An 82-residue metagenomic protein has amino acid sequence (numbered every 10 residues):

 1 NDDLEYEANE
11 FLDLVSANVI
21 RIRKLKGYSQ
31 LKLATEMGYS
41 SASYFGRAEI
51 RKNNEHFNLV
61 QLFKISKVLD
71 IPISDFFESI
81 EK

Functional and structural regions predicted by a protein language model:
N1-L25: A short, Lys/Arg-rich alpha-helix, primarily the initiator
N18, S29, N58-Q61, P72: Residues that mark the N-terminal boundary/hinge immediately upstream of a DNA-recognition element
V19, L33-A34, Y44-A48, F76: Conserved hydrophobic/aromatic packing and binding residues within compact polymer-binding modules
G27, R51-K67: Short, basic-rich loop-to-helix N-cap that marks the start of a DNA-contacting helix
Q30-T35, I65: Short alpha-helical "recognition helix" segments of helix-turn-helix
G38-E55: Recognition helix of helix-turn-helix/homeodomain-like DNA-binding domains that insert into the DNA major groove
A48-E49, Q61, F77-I80: DNA major-groove recognition helix of helix-turn-helix
L69-K82: Short C-terminal boundary/hinge segments that cap the last helix of small helical domains
